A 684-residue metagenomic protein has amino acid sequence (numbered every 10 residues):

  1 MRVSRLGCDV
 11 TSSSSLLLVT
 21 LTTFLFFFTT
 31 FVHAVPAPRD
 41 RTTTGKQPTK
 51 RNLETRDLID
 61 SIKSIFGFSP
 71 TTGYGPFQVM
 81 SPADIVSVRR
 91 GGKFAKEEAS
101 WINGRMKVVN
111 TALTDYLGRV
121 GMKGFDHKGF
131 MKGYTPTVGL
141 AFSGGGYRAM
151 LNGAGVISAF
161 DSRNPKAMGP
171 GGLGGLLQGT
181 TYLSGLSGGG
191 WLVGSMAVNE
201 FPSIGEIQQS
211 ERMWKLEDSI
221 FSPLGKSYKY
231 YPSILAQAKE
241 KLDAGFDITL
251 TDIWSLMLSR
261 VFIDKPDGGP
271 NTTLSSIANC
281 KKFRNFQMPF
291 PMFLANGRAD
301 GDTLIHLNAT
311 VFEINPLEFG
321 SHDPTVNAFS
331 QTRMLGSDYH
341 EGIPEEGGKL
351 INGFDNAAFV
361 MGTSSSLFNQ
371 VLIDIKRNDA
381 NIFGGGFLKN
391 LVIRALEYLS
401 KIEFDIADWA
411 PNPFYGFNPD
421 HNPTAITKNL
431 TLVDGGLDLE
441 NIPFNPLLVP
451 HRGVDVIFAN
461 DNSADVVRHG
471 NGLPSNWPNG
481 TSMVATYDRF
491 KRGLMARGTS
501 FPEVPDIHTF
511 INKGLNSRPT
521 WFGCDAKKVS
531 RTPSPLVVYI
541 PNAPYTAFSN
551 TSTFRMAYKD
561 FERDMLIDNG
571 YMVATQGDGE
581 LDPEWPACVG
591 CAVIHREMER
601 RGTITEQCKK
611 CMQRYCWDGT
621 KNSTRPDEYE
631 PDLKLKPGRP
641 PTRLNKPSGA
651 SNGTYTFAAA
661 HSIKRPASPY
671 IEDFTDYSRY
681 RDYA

Functional and structural regions predicted by a protein language model:
M1-T43, A650, T654, A658-A660 (+3 more regions): Fungal secretory targeting signals
V35-F142, G146, N164, M168-P170: Signal-peptide-cleavage-adjacent N-terminal segments of secreted and extracellular proteins
T44-P48, N52-G92, G590-Q613, T620-Y683: Extracellular low-complexity, O-glycosylation-prone Ser/Thr/Pro/Gly-rich "stalks" and linkers flanking catalytic
G139, S143, Y147-G153, S162-N164 (+5 more regions): Patatin-like phospholipase A catalytic core
V156: Active-site nucleophile-adjacent alpha helix/oxyanion-hole segment immediately C-terminal to the catalytic cysteine
I204-R212, R468-P533: Acidic, Ser/Thr-rich peripheral helices and adjacent loops at domain boundaries
R452-V466, S482-A485, A684: C-terminal, active-site-flanking charged/polar segments
